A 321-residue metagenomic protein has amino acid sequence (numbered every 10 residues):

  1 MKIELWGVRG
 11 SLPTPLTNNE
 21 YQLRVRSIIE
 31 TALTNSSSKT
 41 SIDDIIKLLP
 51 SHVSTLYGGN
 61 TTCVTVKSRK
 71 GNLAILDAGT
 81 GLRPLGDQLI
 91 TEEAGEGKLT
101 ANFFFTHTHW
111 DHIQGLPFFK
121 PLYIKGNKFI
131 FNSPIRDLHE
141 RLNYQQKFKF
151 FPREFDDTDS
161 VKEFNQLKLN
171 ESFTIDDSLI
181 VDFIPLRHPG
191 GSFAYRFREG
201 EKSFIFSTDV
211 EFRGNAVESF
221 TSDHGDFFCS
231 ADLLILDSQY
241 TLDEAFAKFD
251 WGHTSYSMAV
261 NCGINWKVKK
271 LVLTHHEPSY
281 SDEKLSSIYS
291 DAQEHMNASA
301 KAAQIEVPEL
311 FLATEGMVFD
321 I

Functional and structural regions predicted by a protein language model:
M1-I205, G214-N215, G225-D226, D282-I321: Binuclear metal-dependent hydrolase catalytic cores
L76, T106, F206-T208, L236-S238 (+1 more regions): Active-site flanking residues adjacent to catalytic metal/cofactor-binding acidic residues
S203, R213-P308: Cap/insert and terminal regions of metallo-dependent hydrolase folds
